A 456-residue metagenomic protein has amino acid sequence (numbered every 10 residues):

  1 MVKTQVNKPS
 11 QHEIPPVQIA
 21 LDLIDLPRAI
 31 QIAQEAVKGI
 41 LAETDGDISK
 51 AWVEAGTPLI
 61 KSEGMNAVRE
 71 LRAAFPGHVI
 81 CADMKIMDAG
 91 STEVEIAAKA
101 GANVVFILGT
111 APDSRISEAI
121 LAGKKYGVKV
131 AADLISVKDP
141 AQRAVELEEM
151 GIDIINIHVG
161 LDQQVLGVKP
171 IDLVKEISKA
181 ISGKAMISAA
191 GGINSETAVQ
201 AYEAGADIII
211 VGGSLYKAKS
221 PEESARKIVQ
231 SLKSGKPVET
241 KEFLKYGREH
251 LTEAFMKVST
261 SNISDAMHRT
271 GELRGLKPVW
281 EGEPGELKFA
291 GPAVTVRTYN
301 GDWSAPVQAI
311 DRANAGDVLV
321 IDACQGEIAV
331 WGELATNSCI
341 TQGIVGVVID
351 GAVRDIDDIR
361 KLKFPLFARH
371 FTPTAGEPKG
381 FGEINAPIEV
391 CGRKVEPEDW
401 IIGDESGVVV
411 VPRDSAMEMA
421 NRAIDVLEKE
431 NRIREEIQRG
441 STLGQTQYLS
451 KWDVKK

Functional and structural regions predicted by a protein language model:
V2-S91, L147, F255-N262, A266-G275 (+1 more regions): Conserved N-terminal beta1-alpha1 strand-loop-helix module at the mouth
P9-I14, A89-T92, I96-V174, A180: Conserved anion-binding
P15-L21, A51-A55, I80-M84, V105-I107 (+4 more regions): Hydrophobic faces of well-ordered beta-strands that scaffold small-molecule active sites in alpha/beta enzyme cores
L23-R28, T57-S62, I86-A89, A111-S114 (+6 more regions): Short, small-residue-enriched loops and turns at beta-alpha junctions that line or gate enzyme active sites
I32, A89-A100, K138-M150, G192-V211 (+1 more regions): Catalytic cores of alpha/beta
A119, I177, Y202-G205, G213-K241 (+1 more regions): C-terminal helical cap(s) of enzyme catalytic domains, especially alpha/beta-barrels
G151-I210, S214-L215, E389-I424: Active-site/ligand-binding-proximal alpha/beta "capping" segment
F243-P397, V410-L443, Q447-K456: Feature captures the catalytic cores and cofactor-binding loops of soluble hydro-lyases/lyases that act on carboxylate
